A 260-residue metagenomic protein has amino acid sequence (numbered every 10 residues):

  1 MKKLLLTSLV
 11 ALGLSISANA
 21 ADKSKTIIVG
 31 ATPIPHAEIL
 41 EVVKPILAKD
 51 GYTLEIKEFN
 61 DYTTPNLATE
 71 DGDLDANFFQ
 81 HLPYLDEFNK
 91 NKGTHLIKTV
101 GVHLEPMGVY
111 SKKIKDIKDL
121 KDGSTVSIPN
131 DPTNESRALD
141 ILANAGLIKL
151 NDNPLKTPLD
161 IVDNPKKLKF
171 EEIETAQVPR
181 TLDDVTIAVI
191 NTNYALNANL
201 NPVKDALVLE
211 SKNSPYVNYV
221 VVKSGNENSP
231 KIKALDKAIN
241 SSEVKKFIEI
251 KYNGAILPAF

Functional and structural regions predicted by a protein language model:
A18-I28, L47-A48, D116-G123: Immediate post-signal peptide segment of exported/extracytoplasmic ligand-binding proteins
K23-I34, Y52-E58, T125-V126: Short, well-ordered beta-strand elements
I56-L67, P154-R180: Short helix-initiation/N-cap motifs at beta->coil->alpha
E58-Y62, G72, A76-D86, H103 (+3 more regions): Beta->alpha turn/N-cap motifs
E87-T99, I114, D184, V189 (+1 more regions): Ligand-binding "clamshell"
T99-I148, K245: A conserved helix-loop-strand patch within extracytoplasmic ligand-binding domains of the periplasmic binding
P106-I117, V217-S229: A bilobed periplasmic-binding-protein/Venus flytrap-type ligand-binding module shared by bacterial periplasmic
E135-A143, I239-A259: Periplasmic-binding protein-like
